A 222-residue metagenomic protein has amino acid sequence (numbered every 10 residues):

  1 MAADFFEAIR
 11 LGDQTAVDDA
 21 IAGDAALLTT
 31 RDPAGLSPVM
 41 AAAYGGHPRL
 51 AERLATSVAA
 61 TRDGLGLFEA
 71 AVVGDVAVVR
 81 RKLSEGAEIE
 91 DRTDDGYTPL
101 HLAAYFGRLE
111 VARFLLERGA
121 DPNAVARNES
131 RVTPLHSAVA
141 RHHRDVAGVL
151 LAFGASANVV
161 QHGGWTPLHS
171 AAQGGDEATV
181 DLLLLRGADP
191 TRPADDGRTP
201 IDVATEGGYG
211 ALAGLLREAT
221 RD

Functional and structural regions predicted by a protein language model:
M1-D32, V73-D94: N-terminal segments that cap or nucleate solenoid repeat domains
M1-E7, A51-V72, E85, F153 (+3 more regions): Ankyrin-repeat-protein effector appendages
E7-G12, A41-H47, E69-D75, L102-R108 (+3 more regions): Ankyrin repeat A-helix N-terminal signature
A16, R49-L50, V78, E110-V111 (+3 more regions): Conserved ankyrin/ankyrin-like repeat signature
I21-A26, E52-A59, R81-E88, R113-D121 (+3 more regions): Ankyrin repeat domain, specifically the short helix-to-loop turn at the C-terminus of the second helix of each repeat
D32, T93, A126-N128, Q161 (+1 more regions): Ankyrin repeat boundary/linker residues
G35, D63, G96, S130-R131 (+2 more regions): Start-of-repeat signature of ankyrin repeats
V125-N128, V132-A152: Alpha-helical adaptor scaffolds
